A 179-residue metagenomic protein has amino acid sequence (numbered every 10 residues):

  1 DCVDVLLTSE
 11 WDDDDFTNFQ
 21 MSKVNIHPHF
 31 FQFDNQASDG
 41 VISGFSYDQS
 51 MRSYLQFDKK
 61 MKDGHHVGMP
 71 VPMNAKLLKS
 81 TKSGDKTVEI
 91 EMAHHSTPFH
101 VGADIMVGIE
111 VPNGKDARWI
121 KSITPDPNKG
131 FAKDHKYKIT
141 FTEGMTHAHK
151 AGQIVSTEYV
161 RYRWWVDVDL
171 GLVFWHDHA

Functional and structural regions predicted by a protein language model:
D1-P72, E110, G114, R118-K121 (+2 more regions): Histidine- and aromatic-enriched segments that form or immediately flank copper-ligand environments
P72-D104, G108-E158: Small/polar beta-strand repeat architecture
